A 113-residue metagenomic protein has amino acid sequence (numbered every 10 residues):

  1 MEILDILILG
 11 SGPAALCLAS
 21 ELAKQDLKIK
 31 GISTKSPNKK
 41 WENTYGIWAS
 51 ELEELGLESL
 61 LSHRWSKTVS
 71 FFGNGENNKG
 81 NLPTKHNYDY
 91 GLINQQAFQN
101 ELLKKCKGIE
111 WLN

Functional and structural regions predicted by a protein language model:
M1-I3, K24, S62-R64, K105-C106: Flexible, charged surface loops at secondary-structure boundaries
M1-L4, E76-N78: Short, Lys/Arg-enriched, disordered terminal segments
E2, S50, N81-L82: General secondary-structure edge motif
E2-G31: N-terminal Rossmann-like FAD-binding beta1-loop-alpha1 element of flavoenzymes
A15, H63, Q95-Q99: A structural signal for well-ordered alpha-helical scaffolds and beta->alpha junctions
E21-N77: N-terminal FAD cofactor-binding segment of flavoenzymes
V69-N113: Conserved N-terminal helical subregion
